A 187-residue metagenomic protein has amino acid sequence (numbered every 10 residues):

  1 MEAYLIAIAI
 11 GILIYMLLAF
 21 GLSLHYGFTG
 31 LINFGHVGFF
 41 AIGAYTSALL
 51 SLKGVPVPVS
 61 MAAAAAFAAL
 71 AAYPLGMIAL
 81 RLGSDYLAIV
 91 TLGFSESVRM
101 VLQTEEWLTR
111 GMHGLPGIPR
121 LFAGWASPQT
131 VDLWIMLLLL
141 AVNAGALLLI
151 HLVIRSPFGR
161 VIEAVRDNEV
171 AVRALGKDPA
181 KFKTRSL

Functional and structural regions predicted by a protein language model:
E2-L187: Transmembrane alpha-helices and adjacent helix-loop boundaries
